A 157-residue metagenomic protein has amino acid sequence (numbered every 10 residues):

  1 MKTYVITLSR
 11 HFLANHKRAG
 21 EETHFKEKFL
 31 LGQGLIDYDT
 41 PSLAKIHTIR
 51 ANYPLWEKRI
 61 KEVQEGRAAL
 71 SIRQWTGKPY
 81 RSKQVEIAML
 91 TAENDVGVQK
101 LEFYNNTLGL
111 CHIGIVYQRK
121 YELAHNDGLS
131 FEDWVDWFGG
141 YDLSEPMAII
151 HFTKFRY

Functional and structural regions predicted by a protein language model:
M1-Y157: Glycine-rich, low-complexity intrinsically disordered segments
